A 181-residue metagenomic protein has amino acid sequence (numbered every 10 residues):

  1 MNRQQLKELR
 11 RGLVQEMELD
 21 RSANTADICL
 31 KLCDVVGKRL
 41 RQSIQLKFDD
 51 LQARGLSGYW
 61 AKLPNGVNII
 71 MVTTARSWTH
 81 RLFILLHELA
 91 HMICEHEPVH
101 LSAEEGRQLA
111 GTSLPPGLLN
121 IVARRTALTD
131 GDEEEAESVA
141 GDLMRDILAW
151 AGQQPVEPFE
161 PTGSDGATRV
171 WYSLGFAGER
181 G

Functional and structural regions predicted by a protein language model:
M1-V36, V99-G181: Metalloprotease/metallohydrolase-associated module, dominated by Zn2+-dependent proteases
R10, V14, L86-E97: A signal for specific C-terminal beta-sheet/loop modules enriched in small/flexible residues with GP/PG/PP motifs
K38-L40: Contiguous domain-boundary segments centered on the initiation and propagation of an alpha-helix
Q42-L82, L89-E95: Active-site scaffold of zinc-dependent metalloenzymes
R81-I84, E104-E105: A short secondary-structure junction signal
L85-L89, A140-L143: Short amphipathic C-terminal alpha-helix that caps PH/PH-like domains
